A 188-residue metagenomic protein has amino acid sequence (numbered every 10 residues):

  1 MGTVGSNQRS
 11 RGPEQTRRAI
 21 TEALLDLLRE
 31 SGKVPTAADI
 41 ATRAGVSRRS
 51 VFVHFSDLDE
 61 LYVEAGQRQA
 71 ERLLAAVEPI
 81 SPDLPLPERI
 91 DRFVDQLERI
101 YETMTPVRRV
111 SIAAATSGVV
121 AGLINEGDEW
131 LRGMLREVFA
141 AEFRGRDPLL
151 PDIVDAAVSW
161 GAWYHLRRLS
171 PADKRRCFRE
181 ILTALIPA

Functional and structural regions predicted by a protein language model:
M1-V34, A38-R43, D59-E60: Basic, helix-initiating cap at the start of DNA-binding domains
E22, V53, V63-E64: DNA-binding alpha-helical recognition surfaces that contact promoter or target DNA
D26-P35, T42, V63-F93: Amphipathic alpha-helical linker/stalk segments
L27-L28, E60-Q69, R108, A115 (+1 more regions): Alpha-helical DNA-contacting segments of helix-turn-helix folds
G45-F55: Short hydrophobic/aromatic patch on the recognition helix
F55, A113-G118, A157-W160: Short helix-capping/turn signature of helix-turn-helix
D95, R99-T103, R109-I112, G118-D152 (+1 more regions): Amphipathic alpha-helical packing segments from all-alpha helical-bundle domains
A157-W163, L169, R175-E180, A184: Conserved NTP phosphate-binding and transfer environment spanning the P-loop NTPase/kinase superfamily
